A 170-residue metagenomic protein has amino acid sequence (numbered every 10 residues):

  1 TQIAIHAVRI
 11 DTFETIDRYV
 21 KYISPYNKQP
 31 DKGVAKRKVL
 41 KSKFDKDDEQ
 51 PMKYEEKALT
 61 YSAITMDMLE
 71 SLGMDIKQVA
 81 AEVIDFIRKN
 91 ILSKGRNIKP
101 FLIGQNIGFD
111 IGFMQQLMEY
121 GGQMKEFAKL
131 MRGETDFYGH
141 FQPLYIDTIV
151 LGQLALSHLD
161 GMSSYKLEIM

Functional and structural regions predicted by a protein language model:
T1-A4: N-terminal beta1-alpha1 ligand-phosphate binding loop
A7-M66, I84-M170: Metal-dependent phosphoesterase core characteristic of DEDDh/y 3'-5' exonuclease domains
L72-V83: Phosphate/oxyanion-binding active-site loops and adjacent basic polyanion-contact surfaces
